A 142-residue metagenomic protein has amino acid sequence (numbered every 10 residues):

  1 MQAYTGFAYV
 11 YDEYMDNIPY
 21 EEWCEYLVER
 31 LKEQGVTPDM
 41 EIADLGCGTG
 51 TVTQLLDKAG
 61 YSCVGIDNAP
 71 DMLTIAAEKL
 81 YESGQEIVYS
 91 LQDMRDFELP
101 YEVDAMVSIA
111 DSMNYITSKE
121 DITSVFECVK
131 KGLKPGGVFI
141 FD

Functional and structural regions predicted by a protein language model:
M1-P38: Conserved class I S-adenosyl-L-methionine
D39-G46: Conserved class I S-adenosyl-L-methionine
T51-D96: Class I SAM-dependent methyltransferase SAM/SAH-binding core
E98-A105: A short acidic, Gly/Pro-enriched loop at the edge of an enzyme's catalytic core that lines a small-molecule cofactor
I109-D111: Residues lining the SAM
N114-I116: A short His-aromatic
T123-P135: A short glycine-rich, Lys/Arg-flanked "PGG" loop and its adjoining helix->strand segment in the class I
G136-D142: Conserved beta-strand signature within the Rossmann-like core of class I S-adenosyl-L-methionine
